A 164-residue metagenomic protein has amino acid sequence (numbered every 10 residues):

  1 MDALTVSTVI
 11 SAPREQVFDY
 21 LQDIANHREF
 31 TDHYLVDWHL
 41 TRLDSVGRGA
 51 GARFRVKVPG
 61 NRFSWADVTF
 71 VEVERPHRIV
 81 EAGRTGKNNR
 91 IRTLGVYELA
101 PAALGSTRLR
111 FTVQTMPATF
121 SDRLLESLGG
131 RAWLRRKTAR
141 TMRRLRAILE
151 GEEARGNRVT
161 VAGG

Functional and structural regions predicted by a protein language model:
M1-S45, G163-G164: Hydrophobic ligand-binding cavity/cleft-lining segments
D2-V9, R14-E15, G51-R53, W65 (+3 more regions): Intrinsic-disorder/low-complexity, polar/charged segments enriched in Ser/Thr/Lys/Arg/Asp/Glu/Gln
V6-T8, L40, A66-E72, G83 (+2 more regions): Hydrophobic/aromatic beta-strand elements that line small-molecule binding cavities or substrate pockets in beta-rich
E15-F18, A139, R143: Amphipathic alpha-helical segments that line or abut small-molecule/effector binding pockets and mediate allosteric
F18, S64-A66, V80, I91 (+1 more regions): Short acidic, gly/pro-rich beta-turn/loop elements at beta-sheet edges and active-site/ligand-binding grooves
H39-N88, S106-R108, R140-G164: Glycine-rich portal/gate segments that line the openings of hydrophobic small-molecule binding cavities
R84-R136, R140, G156-N157: Beta-strand/loop substructures that line and gate deep hydrophobic ligand-binding cavities in soluble
